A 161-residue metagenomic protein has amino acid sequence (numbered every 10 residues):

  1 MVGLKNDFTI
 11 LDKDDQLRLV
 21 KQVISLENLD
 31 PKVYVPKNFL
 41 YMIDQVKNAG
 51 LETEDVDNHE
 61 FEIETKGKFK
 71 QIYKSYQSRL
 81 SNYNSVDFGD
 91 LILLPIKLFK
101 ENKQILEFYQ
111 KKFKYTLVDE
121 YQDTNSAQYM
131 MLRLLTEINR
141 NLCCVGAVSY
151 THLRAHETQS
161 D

Functional and structural regions predicted by a protein language model:
M1-Y41: Conserved P-loop NTPase-based nucleic-acid remodeling module centered on helicase motor cores
L4-K5, K32-V33, E52-V56, E107-F108: Short, hydrophobic secondary-structure boundary micro-motifs
V23-D30, V46, Y76-Y83: Alpha-helix C-capping/helix-to-loop hinge sites
V33-D44, K66, K70, G89: Short, well-structured alpha-helical segments
K47-L51, T136: Short alpha-helix boundary/capping elements
I63-R154, S160: Conserved helicase NTPase motor core
